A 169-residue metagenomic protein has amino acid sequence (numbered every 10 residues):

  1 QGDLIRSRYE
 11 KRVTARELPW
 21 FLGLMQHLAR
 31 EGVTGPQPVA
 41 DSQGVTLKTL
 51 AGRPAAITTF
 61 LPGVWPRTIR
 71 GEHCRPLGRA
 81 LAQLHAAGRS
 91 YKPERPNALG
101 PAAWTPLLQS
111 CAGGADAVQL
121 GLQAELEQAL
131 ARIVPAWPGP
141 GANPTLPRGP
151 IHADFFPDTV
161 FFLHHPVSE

Functional and structural regions predicted by a protein language model:
Q1, I5-R6, P38-V39, V134-E169: Active-site acidic catalytic loop and adjacent metal/ATP-binding pocket of ATP-dependent phosphoryl transfer enzymes
G2-P93: ATP-binding pocket architecture of kinase catalytic cores
F21, Q123-E127: A structural signal for well-ordered alpha-helical scaffolds and beta->alpha junctions
V45-T49, R95-Q109, D154-P166: Short flexible/disordered coil segments
L61-P66, C111-A112, P157: A short, hydrophobic secondary-structure junction motif
R67-A124, G141, L146-R148: A cross-family kinase active-site recognition segment
L126-V134: Short amphipathic alpha-helical coiled-coil/interface segments
